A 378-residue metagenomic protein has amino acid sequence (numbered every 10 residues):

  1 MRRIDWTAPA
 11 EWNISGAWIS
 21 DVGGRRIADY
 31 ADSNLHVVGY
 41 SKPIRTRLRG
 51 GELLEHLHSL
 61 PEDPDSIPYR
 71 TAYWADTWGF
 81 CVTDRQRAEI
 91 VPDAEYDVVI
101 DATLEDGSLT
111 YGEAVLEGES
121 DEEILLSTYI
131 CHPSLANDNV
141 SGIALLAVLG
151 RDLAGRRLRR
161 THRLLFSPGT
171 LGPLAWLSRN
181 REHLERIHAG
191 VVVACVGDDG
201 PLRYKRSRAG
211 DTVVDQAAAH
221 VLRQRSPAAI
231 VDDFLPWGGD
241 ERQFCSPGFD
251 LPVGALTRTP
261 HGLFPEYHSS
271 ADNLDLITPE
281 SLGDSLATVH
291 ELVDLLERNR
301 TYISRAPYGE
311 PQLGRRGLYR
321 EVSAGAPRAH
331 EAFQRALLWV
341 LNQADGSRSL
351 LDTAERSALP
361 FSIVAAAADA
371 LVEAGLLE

Functional and structural regions predicted by a protein language model:
M1-E378: N-terminal hydrophobic/helix-forming segments and targeting peptides
